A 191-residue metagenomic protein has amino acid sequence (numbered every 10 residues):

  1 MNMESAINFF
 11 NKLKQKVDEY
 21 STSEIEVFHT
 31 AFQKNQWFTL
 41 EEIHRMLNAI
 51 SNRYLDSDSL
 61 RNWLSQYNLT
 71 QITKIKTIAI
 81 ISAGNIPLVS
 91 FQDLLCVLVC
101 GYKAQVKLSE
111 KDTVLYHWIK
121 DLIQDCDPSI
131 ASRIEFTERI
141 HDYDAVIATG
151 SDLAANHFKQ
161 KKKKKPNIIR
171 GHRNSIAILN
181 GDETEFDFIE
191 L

Functional and structural regions predicted by a protein language model:
M1-A79: N-terminal Rossmann-like NAD(P)+-binding subdomain of aldehyde/semialdehyde dehydrogenases
F38-E42, S65-L69, Q105-D112, R139-I140 (+1 more regions): A broad, low-specificity signal for short, low-complexity segments enriched in glycine/proline and polar/charged
M46-A49, T73-I75, A104-V106, T113-W118 (+2 more regions): A generic short-segment signal for beta-strand/edge and adjacent turn/coil regions
Y54, S82, N180-G181: Pocket-edge structural micro-motifs
R61, I86, L153-A155: Glycine-rich nucleotide phosphate-binding loop and flanking beta-alpha elements of Rossmann-like dinucleotide-binding
W63-C126: Conserved small-residue-rich beta-alpha loop and adjacent elements that most often cradle the phosphate/pyrophosphate
T77, C126-L191: Conserved NAD(P)+-binding/catalytic subdomain of aldehyde/semialdehyde dehydrogenases
